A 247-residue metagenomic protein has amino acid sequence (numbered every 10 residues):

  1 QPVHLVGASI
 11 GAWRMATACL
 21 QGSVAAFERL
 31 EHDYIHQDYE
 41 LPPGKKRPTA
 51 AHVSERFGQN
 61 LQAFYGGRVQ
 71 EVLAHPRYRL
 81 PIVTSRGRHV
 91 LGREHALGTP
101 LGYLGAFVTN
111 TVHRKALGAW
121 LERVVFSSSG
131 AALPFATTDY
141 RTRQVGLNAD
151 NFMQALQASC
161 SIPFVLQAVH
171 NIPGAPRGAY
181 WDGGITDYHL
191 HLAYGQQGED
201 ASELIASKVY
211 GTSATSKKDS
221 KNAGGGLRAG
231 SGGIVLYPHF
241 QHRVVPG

Functional and structural regions predicted by a protein language model:
Q1-L5, T17-G247: Patatin-like phospholipase
G7, G11: Gly/Ala-rich beta-loop-alpha elbow adjacent to hydrolase catalytic centers
